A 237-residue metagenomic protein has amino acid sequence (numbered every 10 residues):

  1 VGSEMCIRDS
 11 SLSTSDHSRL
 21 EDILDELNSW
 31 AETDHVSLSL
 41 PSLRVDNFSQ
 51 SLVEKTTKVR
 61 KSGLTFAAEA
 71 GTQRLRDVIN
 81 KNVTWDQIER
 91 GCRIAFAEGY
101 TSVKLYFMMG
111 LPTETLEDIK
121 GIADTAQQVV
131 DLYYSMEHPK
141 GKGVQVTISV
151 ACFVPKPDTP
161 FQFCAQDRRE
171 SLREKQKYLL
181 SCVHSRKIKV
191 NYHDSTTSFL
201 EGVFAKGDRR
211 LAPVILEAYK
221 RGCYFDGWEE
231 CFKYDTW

Functional and structural regions predicted by a protein language model:
G2-I7: Short, small-residue-biased leader/transition segments that mark boundaries at the very start of proteins
R8-D9, H35-S39, V103, V146 (+1 more regions): Acidic/polar loop patches that form or flank catalytic/metal-binding clefts of enzymes that bind anionic ligands
D9-L12, A151: Glycine-rich beta-strand-to-loop/alpha-helix junction loops that act as flexible
S15-T147, P155-K175: Conserved AdoMet/S-adenosylmethionine-binding subsite of the radical SAM
L43, A151, H193-S195: Conserved beta-strand termini and adjacent loop/short-helix elements that scaffold enzyme active sites in alpha/beta
Y134-G141, L180-Y192: Flexible helix-coil linker/hinge segments at domain or subdomain boundaries
V150-P160, T197-V203: Short, conserved secondary-structure transition motifs
Q176, S185-W237: Radical SAM enzyme core and accessory elements
